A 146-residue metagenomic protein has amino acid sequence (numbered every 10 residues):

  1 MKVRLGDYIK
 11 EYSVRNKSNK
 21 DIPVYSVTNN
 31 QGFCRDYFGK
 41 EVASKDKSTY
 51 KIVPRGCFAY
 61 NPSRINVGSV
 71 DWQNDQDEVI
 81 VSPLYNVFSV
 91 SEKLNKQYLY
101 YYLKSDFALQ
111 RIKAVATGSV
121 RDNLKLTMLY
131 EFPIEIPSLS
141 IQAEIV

Functional and structural regions predicted by a protein language model:
M1-N16, E131-V146: Non-catalytic DNA-recognition/assembly elements of restriction-modification systems
G6-R55, V81: Sequence-specific dsDNA recognition surfaces
Y50, R55-A108: A short beta-sheet element
S63, V79-L84, G118-A143: A short glycine-rich beta-alpha junction/loop motif
